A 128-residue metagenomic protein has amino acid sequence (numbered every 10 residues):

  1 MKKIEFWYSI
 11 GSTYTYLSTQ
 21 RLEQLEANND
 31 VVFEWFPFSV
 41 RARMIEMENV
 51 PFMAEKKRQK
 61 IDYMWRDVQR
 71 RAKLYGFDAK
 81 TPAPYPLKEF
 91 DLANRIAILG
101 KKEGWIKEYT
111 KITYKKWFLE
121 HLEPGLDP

Functional and structural regions predicted by a protein language model:
M1-L22, T113: Local sequence-structure signature of Cys/Sec-based thiol-disulfide redox active-site neighborhoods
G11, P86-E89, E123: Aromatic-acidic/polar surface patches that form glycan- and anion
T15, I61, E123: Charged, low-complexity surface patches
S18-W117: Structural alpha/beta surface segment adjacent to cysteine/selenocysteine redox centers across thiol/disulfide enzymes
T113-P128: Histidine/lysine/aspartate-rich catalytic loop segments that bind and position anionic ligands
